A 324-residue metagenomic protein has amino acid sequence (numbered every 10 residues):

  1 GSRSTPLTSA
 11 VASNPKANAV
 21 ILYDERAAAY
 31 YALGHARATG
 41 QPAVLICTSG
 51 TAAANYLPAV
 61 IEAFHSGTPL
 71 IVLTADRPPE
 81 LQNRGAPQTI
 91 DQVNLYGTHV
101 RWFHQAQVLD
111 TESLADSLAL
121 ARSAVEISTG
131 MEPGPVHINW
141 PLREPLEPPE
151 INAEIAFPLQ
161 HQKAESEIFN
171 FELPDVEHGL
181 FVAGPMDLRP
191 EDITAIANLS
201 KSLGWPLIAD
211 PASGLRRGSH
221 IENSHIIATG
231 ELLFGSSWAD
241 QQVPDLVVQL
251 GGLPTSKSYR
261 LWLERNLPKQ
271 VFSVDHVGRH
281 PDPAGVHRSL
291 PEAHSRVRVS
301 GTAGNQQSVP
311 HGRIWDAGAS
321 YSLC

Functional and structural regions predicted by a protein language model:
G1-Y31, E112, P145, N152-D175 (+3 more regions): A cross-family phosphate/adenosyl-ligand binding-site feature
T5-P79, T255: Thiamine diphosphate
S9-A12, G34, A59-I61, D76-L95 (+3 more regions): Active-site-proximal loop->helix
R37, N55, A183-V274, H280-P283: Glycine-rich, anion-gripping cofactor-binding loops and their flanking helix/strand elements in enzyme active sites
Q41, Q88-G134, Q241-P244: Conserved thiamine diphosphate
A106, W262-C324: Phosphate/pyrophosphate-binding active-site segments
L118-S123, I127-V176, R296: Conformationally flexible catalytic loops at phosphate/diphosphate-handling active centers
H178-G179, A183, L188-P190, A195 (+2 more regions): Active-site pocket-lining segments that scaffold enzyme catalytic pockets across diverse folds
